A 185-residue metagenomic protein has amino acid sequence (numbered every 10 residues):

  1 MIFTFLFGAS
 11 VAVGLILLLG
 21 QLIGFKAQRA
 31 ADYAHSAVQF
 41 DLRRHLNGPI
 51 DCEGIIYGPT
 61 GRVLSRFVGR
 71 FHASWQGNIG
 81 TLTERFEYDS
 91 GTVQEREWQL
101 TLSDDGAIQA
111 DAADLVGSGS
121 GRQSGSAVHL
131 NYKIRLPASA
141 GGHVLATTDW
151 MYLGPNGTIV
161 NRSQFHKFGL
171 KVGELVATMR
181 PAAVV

Functional and structural regions predicted by a protein language model:
M1-F5, L15-K26, G80-L82, W98-S103 (+2 more regions): Short charge-dense sequence patches
M1-R62, V184-V185: Amphipathic/hydrophobic helical signal segments and adjacent flexible N-terminal regions that mediate secretion
T4-F7, L15, N78-G91, D111 (+2 more regions): Short, Lys/Arg-enriched charge-dense amphipathic segments
C52-A140, T148: Central antiparallel beta-sheet cores of small beta-barrel/beta-sandwich binding domains
T148-V185: Glycine-rich, aromatic-bearing surface loops/beta-hairpins
